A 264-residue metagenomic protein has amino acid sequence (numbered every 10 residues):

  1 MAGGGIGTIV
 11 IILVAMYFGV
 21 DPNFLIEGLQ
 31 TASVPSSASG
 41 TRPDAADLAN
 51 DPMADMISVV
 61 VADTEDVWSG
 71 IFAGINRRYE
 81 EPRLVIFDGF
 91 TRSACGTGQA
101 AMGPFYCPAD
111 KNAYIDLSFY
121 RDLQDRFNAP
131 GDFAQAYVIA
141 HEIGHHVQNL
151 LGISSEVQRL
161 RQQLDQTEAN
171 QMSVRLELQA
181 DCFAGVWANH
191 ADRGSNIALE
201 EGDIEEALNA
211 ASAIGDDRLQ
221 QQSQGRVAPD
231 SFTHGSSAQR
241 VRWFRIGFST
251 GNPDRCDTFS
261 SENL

Functional and structural regions predicted by a protein language model:
M1-A45: Long amphipathic alpha-helical segments used for membrane anchoring, targeting, substrate engagement, or oligomerization
L13, W68, I115, Y137-L150 (+2 more regions): Active-site recognition of the HExxH zinc-binding catalytic motif
F24, N149-E177: Post-HEXXH active-site segment of zinc metalloproteases
D55-Y79, E168-Q171, R175-L219: Short helix/loop segments within enzyme catalytic domains that coordinate or immediately flank catalytic cofactors
D88, L117-F119, L151-G152: A mature extracytoplasmic/lumenal domain signature
F90-D116: Catalytic zinc-binding patch centered on the HExxH motif and its immediate surroundings that defines zinc-dependent
F119-Y137, E168-V174: Short pre-active-site segment immediately N-terminal to the catalytic Zn-binding motif
S212-L264: Pan-zinc metallopeptidase signature
